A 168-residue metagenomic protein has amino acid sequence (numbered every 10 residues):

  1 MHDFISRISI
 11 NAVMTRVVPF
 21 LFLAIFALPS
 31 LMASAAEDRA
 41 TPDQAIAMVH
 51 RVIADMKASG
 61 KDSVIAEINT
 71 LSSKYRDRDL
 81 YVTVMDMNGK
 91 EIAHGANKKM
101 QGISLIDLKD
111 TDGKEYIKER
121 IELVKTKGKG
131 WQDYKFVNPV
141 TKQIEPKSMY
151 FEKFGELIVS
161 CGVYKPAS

Functional and structural regions predicted by a protein language model:
H2-S168: N-terminal membrane-sensor/transducer module of prokaryotic signaling receptors
